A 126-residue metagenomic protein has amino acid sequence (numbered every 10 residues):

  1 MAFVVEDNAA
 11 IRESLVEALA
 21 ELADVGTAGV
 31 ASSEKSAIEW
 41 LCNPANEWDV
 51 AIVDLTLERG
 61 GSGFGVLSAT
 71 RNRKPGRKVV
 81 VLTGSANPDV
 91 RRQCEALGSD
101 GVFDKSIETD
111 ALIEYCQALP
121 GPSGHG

Functional and structural regions predicted by a protein language model:
E6: Conserved acidic carboxylate
A9-G29: Two-component/phosphorelay signaling modules centered on CheY-like receiver
V30-V50: Acidic, metal-coordinating helix/loop segments flanking the phosphotransfer/catalytic sites of two-component signaling
S33, R59-G65: Acidic catalytic/metal-coordinating carboxylates
F64-P75: Short amphipathic alpha-helix used as the core "switch/output" element in two-component signaling
A86-F103, I107: Alpha4 helix (beta4-alpha4-beta5 surface) of REC/receiver domains from two-component response regulators
Q117-G126: The C-terminal output helix
